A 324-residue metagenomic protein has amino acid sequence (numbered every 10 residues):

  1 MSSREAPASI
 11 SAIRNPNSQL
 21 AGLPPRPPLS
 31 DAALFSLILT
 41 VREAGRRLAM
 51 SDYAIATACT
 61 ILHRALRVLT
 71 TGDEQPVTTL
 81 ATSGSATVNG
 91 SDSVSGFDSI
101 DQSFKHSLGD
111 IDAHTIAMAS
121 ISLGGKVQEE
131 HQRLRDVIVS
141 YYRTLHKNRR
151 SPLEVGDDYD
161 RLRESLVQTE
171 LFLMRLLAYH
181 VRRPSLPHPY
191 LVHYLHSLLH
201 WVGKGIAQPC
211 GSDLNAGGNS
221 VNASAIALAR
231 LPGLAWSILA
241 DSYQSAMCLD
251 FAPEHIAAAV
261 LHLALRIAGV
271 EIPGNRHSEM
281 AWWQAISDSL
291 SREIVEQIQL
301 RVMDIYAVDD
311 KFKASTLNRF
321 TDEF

Functional and structural regions predicted by a protein language model:
M1-S18, D250, A258-F324: C-terminal functional regions that serve as terminal interaction/effector modules
M1-Y53, E74, F324: A eukaryotic "domain-start" boundary segment
D31-I38, R42-A258, H262-L290: Structured all-alpha helical bundle cores of eukaryotic regulatory proteins
